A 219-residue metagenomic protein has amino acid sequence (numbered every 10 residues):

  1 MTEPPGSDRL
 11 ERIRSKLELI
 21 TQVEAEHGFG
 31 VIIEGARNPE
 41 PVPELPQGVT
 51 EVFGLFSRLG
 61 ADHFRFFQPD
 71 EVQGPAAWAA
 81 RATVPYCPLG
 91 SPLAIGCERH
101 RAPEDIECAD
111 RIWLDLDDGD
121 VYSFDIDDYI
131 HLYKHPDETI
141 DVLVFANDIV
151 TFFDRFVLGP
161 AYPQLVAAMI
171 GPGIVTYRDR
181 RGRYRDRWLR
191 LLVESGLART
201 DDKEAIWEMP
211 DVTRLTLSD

Functional and structural regions predicted by a protein language model:
M1-I112, D186-S195, R199-D219: A surface-exposed partner-binding patch
S57-R180: Long, low-complexity, intrinsically disordered segments enriched in glycines and aromatic residues
P172, Y177-R181, W188-G196: Compositionally biased accessory segments in Actinobacterial proteins
